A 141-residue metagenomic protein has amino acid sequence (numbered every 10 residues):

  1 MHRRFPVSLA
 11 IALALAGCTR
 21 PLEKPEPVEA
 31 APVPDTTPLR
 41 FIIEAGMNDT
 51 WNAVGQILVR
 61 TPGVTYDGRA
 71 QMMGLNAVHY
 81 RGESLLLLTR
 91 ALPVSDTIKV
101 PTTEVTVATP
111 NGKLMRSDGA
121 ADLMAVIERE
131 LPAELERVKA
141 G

Functional and structural regions predicted by a protein language model:
H2-R4, T19-G141: Ser/Thr-rich, low-complexity intrinsically disordered terminal regions
P6-I11: Sec-dependent N-terminal signal peptides
A14-G17: C-terminal motif of bacterial Sec signal peptides marking the signal peptidase cleavage site
